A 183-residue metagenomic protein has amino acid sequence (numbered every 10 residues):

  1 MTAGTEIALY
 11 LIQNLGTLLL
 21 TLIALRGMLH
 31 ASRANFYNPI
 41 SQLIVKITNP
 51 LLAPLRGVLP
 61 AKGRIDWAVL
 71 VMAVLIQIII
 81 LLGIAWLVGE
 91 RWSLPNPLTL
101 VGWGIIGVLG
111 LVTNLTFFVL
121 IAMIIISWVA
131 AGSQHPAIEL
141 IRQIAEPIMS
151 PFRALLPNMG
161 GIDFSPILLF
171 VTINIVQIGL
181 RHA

Functional and structural regions predicted by a protein language model:
M1-A183: Selective transmembrane helix interface/packing segments
